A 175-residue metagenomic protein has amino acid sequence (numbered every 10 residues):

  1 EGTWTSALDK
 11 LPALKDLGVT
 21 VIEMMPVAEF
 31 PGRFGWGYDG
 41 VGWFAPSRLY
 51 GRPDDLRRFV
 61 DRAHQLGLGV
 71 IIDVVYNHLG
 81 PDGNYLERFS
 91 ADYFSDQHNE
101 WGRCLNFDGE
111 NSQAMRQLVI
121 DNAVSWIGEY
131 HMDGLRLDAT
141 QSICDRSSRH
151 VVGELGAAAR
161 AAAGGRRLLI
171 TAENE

Functional and structural regions predicted by a protein language model:
E1-H131, R136-L169: Substrate-binding/active-site clefts of carbohydrate-active enzymes
I170-N174: Extended hydrophobic secondary-structure segments that form protein cores and membrane-embedded regions
